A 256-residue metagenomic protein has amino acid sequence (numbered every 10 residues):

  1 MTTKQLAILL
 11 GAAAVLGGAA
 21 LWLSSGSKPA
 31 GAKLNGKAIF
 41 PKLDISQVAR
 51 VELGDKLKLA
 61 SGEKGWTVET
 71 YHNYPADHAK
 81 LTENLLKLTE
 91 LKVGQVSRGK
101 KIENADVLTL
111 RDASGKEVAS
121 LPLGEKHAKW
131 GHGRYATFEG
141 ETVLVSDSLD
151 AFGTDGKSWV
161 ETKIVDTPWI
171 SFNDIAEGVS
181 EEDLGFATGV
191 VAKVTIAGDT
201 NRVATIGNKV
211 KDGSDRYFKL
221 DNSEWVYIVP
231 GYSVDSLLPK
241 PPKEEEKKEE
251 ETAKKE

Functional and structural regions predicted by a protein language model:
M1-E256: Secondary-structure "cap/kink" motif recognition
